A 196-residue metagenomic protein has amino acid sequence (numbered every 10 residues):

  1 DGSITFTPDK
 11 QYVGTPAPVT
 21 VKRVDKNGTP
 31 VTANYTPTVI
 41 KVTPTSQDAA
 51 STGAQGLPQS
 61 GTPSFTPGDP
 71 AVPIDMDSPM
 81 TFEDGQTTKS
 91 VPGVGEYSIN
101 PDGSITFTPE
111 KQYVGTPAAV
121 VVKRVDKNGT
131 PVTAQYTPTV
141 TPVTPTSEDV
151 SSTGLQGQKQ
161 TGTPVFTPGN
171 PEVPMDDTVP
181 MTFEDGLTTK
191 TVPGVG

Functional and structural regions predicted by a protein language model:
D1-S3, T7, P37-V39, L57-S104 (+3 more regions): Surface-exposed or secretory-pathway low-complexity segments enriched in glycine-proline and Ser/Thr/acidic residues
T7-V13, T108-V114: Short, surface-exposed loop/turn segments at beta-strand-coil junctions that are enriched for proline with nearby
V13, Q55, P101, V114-G115 (+1 more regions): Surface-exposed loops/turns
G14-K26, G115-N128: A short beta-strand micro-motif common to beta-rich folds, especially ectodomain repeats
P18, T32-T36, T62, E96 (+3 more regions): Well-ordered beta-strand positions in beta-sheet-rich domains
G28-V42, G129-V143: C-terminal edge beta-strand
V42-D48, V143-D149: Proline-enriched interdomain boundary motifs that mark the N-terminal boundary and often initiate the first structured
A50-P58, S151-K159: Short, solvent-exposed loop/linker segments at the N-terminal edge of repeated beta-sheet extracellular domains
